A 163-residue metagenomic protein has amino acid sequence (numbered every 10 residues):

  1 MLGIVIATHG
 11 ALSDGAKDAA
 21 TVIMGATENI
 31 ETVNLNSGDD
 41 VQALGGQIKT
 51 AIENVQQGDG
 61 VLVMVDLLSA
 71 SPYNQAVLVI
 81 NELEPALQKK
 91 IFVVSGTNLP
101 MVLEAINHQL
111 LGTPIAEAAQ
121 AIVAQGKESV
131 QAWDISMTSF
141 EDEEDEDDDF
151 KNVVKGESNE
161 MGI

Functional and structural regions predicted by a protein language model:
L2-I163: N-terminal loops that bind phosphate or other acidic moieties and the adjacent beta-alpha structural core
